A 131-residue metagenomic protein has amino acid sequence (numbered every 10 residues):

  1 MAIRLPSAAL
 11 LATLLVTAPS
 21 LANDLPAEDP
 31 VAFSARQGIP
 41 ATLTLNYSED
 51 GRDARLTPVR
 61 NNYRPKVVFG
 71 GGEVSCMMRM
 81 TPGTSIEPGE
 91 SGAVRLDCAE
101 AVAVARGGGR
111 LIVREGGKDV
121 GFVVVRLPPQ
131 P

Functional and structural regions predicted by a protein language model:
M1-A9: Bacterial N-terminal signal peptides that target proteins for export
A8-T17: Bacterial N-terminal signal peptides
A18-A22: Sec/Tat signal peptide C-region and signal peptidase I cleavage site
N23-P131: C-terminal effector/interaction modules appended to NTPase cores
